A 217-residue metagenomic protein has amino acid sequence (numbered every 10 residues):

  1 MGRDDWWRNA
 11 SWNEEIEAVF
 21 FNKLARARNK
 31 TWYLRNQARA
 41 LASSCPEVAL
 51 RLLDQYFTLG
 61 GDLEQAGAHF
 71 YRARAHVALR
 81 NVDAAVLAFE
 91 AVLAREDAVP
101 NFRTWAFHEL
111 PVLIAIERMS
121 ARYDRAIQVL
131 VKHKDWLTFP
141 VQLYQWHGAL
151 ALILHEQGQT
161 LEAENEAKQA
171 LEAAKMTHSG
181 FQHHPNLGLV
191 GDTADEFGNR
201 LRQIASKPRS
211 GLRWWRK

Functional and structural regions predicted by a protein language model:
M1-V86, A91-D97, W136, T160 (+2 more regions): N-terminal alpha-helical interaction modules that lie
R28, L63, N101-A106, F139-L143: Residue signature of alpha-solenoid helical repeat architecture, marking inter-repeat boundaries and helix-start
L34, H69, F107-L110, H147: TPR repeat positional signature
L41, H76, I114-E117, L154: Residue at a conserved register position within TPR or TPR-like alpha-solenoid repeats
P100, A115-S120, T138, G158 (+1 more regions): Short coil/turn linking the two alpha-helices of tandem helical-hairpin repeats
T104-M119, E164, A170, A174: Alpha-helical scaffold segments of alpha-solenoid architecture
V112-I116, D124-A149: Extended, charged alpha-helical interaction scaffolds
